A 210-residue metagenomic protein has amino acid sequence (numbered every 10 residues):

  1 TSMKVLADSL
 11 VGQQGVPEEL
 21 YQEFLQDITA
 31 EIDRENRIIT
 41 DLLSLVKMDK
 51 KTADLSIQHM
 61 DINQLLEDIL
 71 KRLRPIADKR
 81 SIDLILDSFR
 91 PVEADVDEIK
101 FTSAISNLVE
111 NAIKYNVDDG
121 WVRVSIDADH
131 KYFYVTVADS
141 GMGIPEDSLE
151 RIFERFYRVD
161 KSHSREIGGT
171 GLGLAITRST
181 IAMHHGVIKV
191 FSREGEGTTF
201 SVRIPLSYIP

Functional and structural regions predicted by a protein language model:
V11-E18: Short acidic helix/loop segment immediately C-terminal to the autophosphorylated histidine in two-component histidine
A30-E35: Short alpha-helical segment of the dimerization/phosphotransfer core of two-component systems
S56-H59, D78-K79, D83-E93: Conserved catalytic submotifs in the C-terminal HATPase_c
A112-I113: Short helix-loop "hinge" at the ATP-lid/N-box region of the Bergerat-fold HATPase_c
D119-K131: Short beta-strand/loop element within the Bergerat-fold HATPase_c
I144-R158: Short conserved segment of the HATPase_c
H185-V187: Conserved glycine-rich
